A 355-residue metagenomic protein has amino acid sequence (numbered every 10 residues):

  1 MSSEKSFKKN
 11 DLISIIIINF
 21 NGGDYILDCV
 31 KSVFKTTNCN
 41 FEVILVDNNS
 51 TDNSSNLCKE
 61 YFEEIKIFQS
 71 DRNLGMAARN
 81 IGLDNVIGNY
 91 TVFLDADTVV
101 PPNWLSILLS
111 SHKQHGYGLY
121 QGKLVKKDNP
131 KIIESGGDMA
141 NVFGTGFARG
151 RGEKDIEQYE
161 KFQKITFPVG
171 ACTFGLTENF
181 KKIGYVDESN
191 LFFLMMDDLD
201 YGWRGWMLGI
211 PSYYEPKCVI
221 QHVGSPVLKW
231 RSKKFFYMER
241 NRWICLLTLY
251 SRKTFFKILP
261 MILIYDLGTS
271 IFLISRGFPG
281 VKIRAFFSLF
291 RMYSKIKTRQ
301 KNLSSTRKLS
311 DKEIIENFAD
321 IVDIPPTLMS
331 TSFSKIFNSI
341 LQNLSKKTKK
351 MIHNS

Functional and structural regions predicted by a protein language model:
K31-N40: Short, acidic, metal-binding catalytic loop of nucleotide-sugar glycosyltransferases
S32, D47-N56, R72: A conserved acidic beta->alpha catalytic loop
S70-V86, A96: Glycine-rich, basic loop-to-helix element that forms the pyrophosphate-binding segment of sugar-nucleotide handling
T91: Short aromatic/hydrophobic "clamp" motif used to bind/position activated sugar donors
V99-T145: Conserved donor NDP-sugar-binding/catalytic core segment of glycosyltransferases
I133, V142-G146, E153-G175, F193-L194 (+2 more regions): A recurrent flexible, glycine/aromatic-enriched loop bordering the glycosyltransferase active site that acts as
T166-Y185, N190-V219: A short, conserved alpha-helix in the catalytic core of glycosyltransferases
P211-E316, N338: Active-site-adjacent helix/loop segment of glycosyltransferases that harbors family-specific signature motifs
